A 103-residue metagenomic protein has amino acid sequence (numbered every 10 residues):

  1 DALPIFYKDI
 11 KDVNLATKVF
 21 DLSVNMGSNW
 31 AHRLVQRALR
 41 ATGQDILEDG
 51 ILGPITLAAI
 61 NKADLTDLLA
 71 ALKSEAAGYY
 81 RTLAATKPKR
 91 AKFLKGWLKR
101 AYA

Functional and structural regions predicted by a protein language model:
F6-D21, R90, A103: A charge-rich, low-complexity, intrinsically flexible signal that marks solvent-exposed coils, linkers, repeats
V13-F20, V24-K73: Short acidic, glycine/serine/threonine-rich helix-capping segments at coil-helix boundaries
T66-A103: Low-complexity, Gly/Ser/Thr/Pro-rich intrinsically disordered linker/tail segments
